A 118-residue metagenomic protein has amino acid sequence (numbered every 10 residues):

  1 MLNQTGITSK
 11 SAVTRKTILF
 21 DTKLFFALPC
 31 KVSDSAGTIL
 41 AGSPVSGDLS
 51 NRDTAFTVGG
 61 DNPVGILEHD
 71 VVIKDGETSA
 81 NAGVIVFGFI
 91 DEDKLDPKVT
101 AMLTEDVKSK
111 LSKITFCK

Functional and structural regions predicted by a protein language model:
M1-K118: Surface-exposed, low-hydrophobicity beta-strand/loop segments enriched in small/polar/acidic residues
